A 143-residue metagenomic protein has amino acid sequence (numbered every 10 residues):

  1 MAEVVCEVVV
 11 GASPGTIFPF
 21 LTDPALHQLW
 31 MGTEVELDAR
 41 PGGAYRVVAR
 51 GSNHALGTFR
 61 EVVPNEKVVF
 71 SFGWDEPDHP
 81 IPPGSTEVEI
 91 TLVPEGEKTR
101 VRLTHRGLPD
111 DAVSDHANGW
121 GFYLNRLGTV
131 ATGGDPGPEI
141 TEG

Functional and structural regions predicted by a protein language model:
M1-E3: Short glycine-enriched loop/turn motifs at secondary-structure junctions
V5-C6, A12, T16, A25-T58 (+2 more regions): Short beta-edge strand/loop motif at the mouth of beta-sheet-based domains
V8, L103-H105: Short, hydrophobic/aromatic-enriched beta-strand segments in well-ordered soluble domains
I17, H27, Y45, F59 (+4 more regions): Hydrophobic pocket/interface hotspot
L21, M31, F72, A131: Short, flexible helix/strand-to-coil boundary loops that buttress conserved ligand/catalytic motifs in alpha/beta
V35-P41, R50-K98, R106: Hydrophobic-ligand binding "helix-grip"
G107-G143: A conserved amphipathic terminal alpha-helix motif
